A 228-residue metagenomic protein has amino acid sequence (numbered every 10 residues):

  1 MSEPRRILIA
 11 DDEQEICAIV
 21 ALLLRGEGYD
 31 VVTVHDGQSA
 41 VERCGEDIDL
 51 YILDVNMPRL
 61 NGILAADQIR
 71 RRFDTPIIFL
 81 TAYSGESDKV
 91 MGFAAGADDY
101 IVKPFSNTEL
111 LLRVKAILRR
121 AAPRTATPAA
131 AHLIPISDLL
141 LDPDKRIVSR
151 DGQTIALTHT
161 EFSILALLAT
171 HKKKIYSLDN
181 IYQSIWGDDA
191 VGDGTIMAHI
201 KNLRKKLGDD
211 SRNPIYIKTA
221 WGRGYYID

Functional and structural regions predicted by a protein language model:
R5-R6, A116-K173, D179: Short, Lys/Arg-enriched segments at the junction into DNA-binding effector domains of transcriptional regulators
A10-D11, V34, Y51, I101: Conserved sequence signature across two-component system core domains
D12, D67, R71, P76-I134: Basic, amphipathic DNA-recognition helix from helix-turn-helix-like DNA-binding domains
A18-G26: Charged docking surfaces used in two-component/phosphorelay signaling
T33-L50: Acidic, metal-coordinating helix/loop segments flanking the phosphotransfer/catalytic sites of two-component signaling
H35-D36, N61-L64: Acidic catalytic/metal-coordinating carboxylates
M57: Receiver (REC) domain active-site loop signature in two-component systems and cognate sites in sensor histidine kinases
I147, G152-R223: Positively charged, aromatic-enriched patches within helix-turn-helix-type DNA-binding elements, predominantly
